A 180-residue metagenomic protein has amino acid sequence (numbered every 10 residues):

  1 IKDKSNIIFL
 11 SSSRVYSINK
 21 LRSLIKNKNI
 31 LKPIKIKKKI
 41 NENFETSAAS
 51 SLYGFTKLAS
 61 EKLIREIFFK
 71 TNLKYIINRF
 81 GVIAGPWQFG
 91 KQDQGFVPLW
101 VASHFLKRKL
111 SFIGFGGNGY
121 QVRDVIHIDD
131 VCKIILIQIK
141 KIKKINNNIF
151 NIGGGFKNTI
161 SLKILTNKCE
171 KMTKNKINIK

Functional and structural regions predicted by a protein language model:
I1-L52: Conserved Rossmann-fold NAD(P)-dependent oxidoreductase catalytic core, especially the SDR/UDP-sugar
N6, K74-I76, N148: Structural signature of beta-strand start/N-cap positions in the alpha/beta core of ABC transporter nucleotide-binding
I8-L10, N78, W100: Hydrophobic structural elements of the Rossmann-like NAD(P)H-binding subdomain that define the short-chain
S12, S51, L58-P86, L110-F112: Conserved beta-loop-beta element that borders a ligand/cofactor-binding pocket
R22, A49-T56, F80, F89 (+3 more regions): The catalytic Tyr-centered alpha-helix of NAD(P)H-dependent dehydrogenases
A59, L63, I67, F96 (+3 more regions): Hydrophobic alpha-helix immediately C-terminal to the catalytic Tyr-X-X-X-Lys motif of short-chain
V82, H104-K180: C-terminal substrate-binding subdomain of Rossmann-fold SDR/epimerase-dehydratase oxidoreductases
